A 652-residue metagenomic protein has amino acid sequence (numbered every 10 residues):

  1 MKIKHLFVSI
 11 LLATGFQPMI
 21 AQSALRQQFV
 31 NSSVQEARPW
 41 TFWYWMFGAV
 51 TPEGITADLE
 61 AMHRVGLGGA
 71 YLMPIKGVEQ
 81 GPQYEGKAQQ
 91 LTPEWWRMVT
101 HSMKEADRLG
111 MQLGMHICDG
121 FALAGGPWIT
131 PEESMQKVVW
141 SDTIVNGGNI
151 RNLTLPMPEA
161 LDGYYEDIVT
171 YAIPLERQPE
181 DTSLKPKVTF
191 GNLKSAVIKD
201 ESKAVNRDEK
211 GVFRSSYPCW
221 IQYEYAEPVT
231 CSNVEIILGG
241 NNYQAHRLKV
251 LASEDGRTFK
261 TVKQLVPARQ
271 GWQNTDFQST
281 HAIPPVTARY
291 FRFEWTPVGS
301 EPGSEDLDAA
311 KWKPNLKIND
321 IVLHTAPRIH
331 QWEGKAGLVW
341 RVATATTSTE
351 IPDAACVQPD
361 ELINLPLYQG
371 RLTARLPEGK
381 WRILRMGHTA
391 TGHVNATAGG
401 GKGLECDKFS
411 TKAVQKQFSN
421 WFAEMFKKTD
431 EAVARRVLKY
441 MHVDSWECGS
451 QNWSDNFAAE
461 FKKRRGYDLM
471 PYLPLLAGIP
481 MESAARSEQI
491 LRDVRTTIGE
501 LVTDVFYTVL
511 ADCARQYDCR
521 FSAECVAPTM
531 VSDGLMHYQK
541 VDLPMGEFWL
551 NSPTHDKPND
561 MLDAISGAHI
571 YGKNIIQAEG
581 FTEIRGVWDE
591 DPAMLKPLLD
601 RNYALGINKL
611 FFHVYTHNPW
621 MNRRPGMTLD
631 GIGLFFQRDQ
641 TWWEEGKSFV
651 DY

Functional and structural regions predicted by a protein language model:
M1-A24: Bacterial Sec-dependent N-terminal signal peptides
L25-G69: Mature N-terminal segment immediately following signal peptide/propeptide cleavage in secreted/periplasmic
Q35-Y44, K76-E85, G392-C406: Acidic/histidine-rich, surface-exposed loop or edge segments in extracytoplasmic proteins
G54-K76, M98-S102, R436, R601-G606: Catalytic domains of carbohydrate-active enzymes, especially glycoside hydrolases
K87-F121, P127-W128, W140-S195, S215-Y217 (+11 more regions): Carbohydrate-binding surfaces of carbohydrate-active enzymes
V197, S202-F259, K263, F277-P352 (+1 more regions): Aromatic, loop-rich ligand-recognition surfaces of beta-strand-rich domains
P377-K408, L535-S552: Aromatic- and acid-rich polysaccharide-binding/catalytic face of secreted or lumenal carbohydrate-active enzymes
A413-R435: An active-site-proximal structural segment forming one wall of the substrate-binding cleft that immediately precedes
